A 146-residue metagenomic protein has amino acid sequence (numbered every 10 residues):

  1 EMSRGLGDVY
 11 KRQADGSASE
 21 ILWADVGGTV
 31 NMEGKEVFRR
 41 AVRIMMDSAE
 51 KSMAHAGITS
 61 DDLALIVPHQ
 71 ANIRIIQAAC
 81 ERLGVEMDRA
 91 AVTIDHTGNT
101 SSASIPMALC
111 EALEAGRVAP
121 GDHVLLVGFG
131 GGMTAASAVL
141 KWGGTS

Functional and structural regions predicted by a protein language model:
E1-Y10: Single conserved hydrophobic/aromatic residue that forms the stacking wall/gate of nucleotide- or nucleobase-binding
G7-D8, A18-S19, N31, T59: Short, structured loop/turn "capping" segments at alpha-beta junctions
K11-A18, V26, H69-N72, G130-G131: Glycine-rich beta-alpha junction loops
V26-D47, H96-M107: Active-site pocket-shaping loop/turn-to-helix segments
I44, H55-S60, A71-I76: Long, repeat-rich segments with strong aromatic
D47-A64, A112-R117: Phosphate/pyrophosphate-binding loops at sites that engage ATP/ADP/AMP, CoA/4′-phosphopantetheine, polyphosphate
A64-S146: Claisen-condensing/thiolase-fold acyl-transfer catalytic domains that form or cleave C-C bonds in fatty acid
